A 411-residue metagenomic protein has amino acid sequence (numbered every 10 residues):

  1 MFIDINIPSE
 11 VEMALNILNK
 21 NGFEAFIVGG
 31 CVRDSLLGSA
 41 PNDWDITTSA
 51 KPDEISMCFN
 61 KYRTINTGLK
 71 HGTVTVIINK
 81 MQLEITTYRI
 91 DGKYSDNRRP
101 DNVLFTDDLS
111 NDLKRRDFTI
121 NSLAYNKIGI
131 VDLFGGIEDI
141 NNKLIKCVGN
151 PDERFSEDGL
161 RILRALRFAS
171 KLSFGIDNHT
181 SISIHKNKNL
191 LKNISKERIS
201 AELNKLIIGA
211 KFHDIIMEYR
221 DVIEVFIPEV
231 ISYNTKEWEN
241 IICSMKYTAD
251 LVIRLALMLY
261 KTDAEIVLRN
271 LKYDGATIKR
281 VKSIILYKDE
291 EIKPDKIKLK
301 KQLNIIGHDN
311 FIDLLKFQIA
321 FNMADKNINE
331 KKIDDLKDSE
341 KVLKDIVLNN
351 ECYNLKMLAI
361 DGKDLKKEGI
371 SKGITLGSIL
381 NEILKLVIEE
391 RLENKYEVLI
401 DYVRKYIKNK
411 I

Functional and structural regions predicted by a protein language model:
M1-I411: Catalytic cores of the polymerase beta-like nucleotidyltransferase superfamily and closely associated nucleotide
